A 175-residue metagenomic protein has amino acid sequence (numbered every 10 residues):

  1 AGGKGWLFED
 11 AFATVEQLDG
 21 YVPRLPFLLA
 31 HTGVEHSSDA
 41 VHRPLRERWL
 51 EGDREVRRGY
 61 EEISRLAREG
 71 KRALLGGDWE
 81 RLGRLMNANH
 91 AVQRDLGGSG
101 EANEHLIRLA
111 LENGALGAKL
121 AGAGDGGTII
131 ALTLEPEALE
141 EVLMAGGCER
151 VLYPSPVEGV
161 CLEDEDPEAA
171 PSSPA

Functional and structural regions predicted by a protein language model:
A1-K119, I130-A175: C-terminal nucleotide
G126: Glycine-rich active-site/cofactor-binding loop and its immediate structural neighborhood
